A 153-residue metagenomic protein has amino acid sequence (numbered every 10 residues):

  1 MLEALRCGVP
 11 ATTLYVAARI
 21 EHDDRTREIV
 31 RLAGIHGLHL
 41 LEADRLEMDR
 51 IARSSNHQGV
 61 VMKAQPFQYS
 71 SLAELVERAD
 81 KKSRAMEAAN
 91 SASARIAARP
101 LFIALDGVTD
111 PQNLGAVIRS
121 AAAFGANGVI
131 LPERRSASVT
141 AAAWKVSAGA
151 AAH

Functional and structural regions predicted by a protein language model:
M1, T109-V117: Amphipathic alpha-helical repeat scaffolds
M1-A94: N-terminal positively charged helical leader segments and presequences
D44, Q65, D106, P132-E133: Short beta->alpha connector loops at strand-helix junctions that form conserved, small/polar/Pro-enriched
A97-A104, A152: Short beta-strand/loop segments at the ligand-binding rim of alpha/beta enzyme cores
F102-Q112, L131-P132: Short, glycine-rich nucleotide/cofactor-binding loops
A121: Donor-sugar nucleotide-binding helix/loop cap in glycosyltransferases
N127-H153: Histidine/lysine/aspartate-rich catalytic loop segments that bind and position anionic ligands
